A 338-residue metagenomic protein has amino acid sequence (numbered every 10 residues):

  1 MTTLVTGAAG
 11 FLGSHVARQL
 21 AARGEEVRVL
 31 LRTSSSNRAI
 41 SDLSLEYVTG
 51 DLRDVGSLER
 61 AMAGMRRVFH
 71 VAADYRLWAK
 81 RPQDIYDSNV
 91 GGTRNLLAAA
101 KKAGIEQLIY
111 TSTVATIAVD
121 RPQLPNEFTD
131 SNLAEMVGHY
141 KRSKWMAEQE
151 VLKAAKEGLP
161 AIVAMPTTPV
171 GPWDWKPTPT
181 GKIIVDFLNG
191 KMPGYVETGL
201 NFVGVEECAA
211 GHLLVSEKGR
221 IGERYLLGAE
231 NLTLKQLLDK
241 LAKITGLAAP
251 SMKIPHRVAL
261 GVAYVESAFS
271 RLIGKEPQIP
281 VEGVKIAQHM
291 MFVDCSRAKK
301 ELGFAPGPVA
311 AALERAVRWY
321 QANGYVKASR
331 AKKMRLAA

Functional and structural regions predicted by a protein language model:
T3-R23: N-terminal Rossmann NAD(P)H-binding glycine-rich loop of SDR-like oxidoreductase domains
S35-S41, L45-G91, A99: NAD(P)H-binding glycine-rich loop region in Rossmannoid oxidoreductase-like domains and their noncatalytic homologs
Q83, D87, G91-Y140, I162: Conserved Rossmann-fold NAD(P)-dependent oxidoreductase catalytic core, especially the SDR/UDP-sugar
N95, M146, P179, V196-S216 (+1 more regions): Substrate-positioning beta->alpha
S112, E148-P172: Conserved beta-loop-beta element that borders a ligand/cofactor-binding pocket
V137-H139, T167-K176, P193-E206: Glycine-rich "substrate-gating" loop/helix at the edge of Rossmann-like oxidoreductase active sites
S143: Active-site helix of classical SDR
G211-Q278, C295, K300, A310-Y320 (+1 more regions): Mid/C-terminal beta-alpha module of Rossmann-like enzyme folds, strongest in SDR-family dehydrogenases/epimerases
